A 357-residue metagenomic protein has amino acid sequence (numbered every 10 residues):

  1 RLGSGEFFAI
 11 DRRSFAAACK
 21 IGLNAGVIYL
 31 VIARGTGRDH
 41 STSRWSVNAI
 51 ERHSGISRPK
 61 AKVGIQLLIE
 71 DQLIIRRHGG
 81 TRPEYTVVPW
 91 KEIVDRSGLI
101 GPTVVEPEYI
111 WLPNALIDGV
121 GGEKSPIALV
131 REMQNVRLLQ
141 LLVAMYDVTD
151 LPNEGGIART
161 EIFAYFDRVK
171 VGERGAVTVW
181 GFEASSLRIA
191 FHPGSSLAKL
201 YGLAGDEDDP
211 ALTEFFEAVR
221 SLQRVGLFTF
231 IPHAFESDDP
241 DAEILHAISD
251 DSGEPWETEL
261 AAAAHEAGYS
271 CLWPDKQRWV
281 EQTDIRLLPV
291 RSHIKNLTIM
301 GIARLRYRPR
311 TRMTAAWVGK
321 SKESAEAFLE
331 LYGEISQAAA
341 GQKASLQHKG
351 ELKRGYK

Functional and structural regions predicted by a protein language model:
R1-G22, G37-H40, V94-V136, L151-Y165: Positively charged, structured surface patches that bind polyanionic biopolymers
G22-L23, G55, N135, D209: Intrinsic disorder
N24-I32, L141-M145: Short alpha-helical "packing" element that flanks the helix-turn-helix/winged-helix DNA-binding module
D39, S57, A211: Charged, low-complexity surface patches
N48-P102: Hydrophobic, ordered structural segments
A61, I65, I69-R82, I117-K357: Electrostatic interaction modules used in gene-expression and signaling proteins
